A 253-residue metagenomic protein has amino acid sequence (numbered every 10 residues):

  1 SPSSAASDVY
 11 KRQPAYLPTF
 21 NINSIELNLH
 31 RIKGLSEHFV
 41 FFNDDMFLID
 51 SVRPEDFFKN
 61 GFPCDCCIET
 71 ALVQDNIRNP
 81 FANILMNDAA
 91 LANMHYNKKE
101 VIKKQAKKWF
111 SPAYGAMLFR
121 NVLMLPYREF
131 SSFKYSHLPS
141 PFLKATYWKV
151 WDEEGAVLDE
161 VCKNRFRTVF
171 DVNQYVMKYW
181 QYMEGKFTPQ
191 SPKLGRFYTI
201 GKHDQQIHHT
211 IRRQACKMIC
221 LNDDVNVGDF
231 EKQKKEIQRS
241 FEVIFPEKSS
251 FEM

Functional and structural regions predicted by a protein language model:
S1-A6, Y10: Single conserved hydrophobic/aromatic residue that forms the stacking wall/gate of nucleotide- or nucleobase-binding
S4, F47-S51, D56-K59, Y114 (+3 more regions): Short catalytic/ligand-binding loop motif for oxyanion handling, primarily in non-cytosolic enzymes, centered on
K11, K33, N43-M46, Q181 (+1 more regions): Short, flexible loop/turn elements at secondary-structure junctions
K11-F41: A conserved donor-nucleotide-binding helix/loop in the catalytic core of Leloir-type glycosyltransferases
P18-I22, I32, P80-I84, R165-N173: Aromatic-acidic/polar surface patches that form glycan- and anion
L29-I68: GT-A fold catalytic core of metal-dependent nucleotide-sugar glycosyltransferases, centered on the diacidic
C64-C162: Long, charge-rich alpha-helical interaction segments
L143, Y147-M253: Long, low-complexity C-terminal extensions of enzymes
